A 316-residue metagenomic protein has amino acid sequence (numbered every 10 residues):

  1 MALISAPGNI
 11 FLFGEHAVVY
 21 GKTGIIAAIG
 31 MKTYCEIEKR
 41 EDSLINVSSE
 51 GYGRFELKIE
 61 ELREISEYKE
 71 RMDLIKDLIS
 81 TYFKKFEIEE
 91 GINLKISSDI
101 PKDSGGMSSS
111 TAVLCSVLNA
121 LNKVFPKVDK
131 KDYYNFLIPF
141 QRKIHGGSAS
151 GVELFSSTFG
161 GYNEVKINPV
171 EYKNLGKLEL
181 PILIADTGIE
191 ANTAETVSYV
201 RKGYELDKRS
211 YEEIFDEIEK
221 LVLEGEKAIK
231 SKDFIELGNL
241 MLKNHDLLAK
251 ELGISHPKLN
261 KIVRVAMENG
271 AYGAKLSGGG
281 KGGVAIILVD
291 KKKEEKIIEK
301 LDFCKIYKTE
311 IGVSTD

Functional and structural regions predicted by a protein language model:
A2-F13, V18, I26, Y34-K84 (+5 more regions): C-terminal nucleotide
I92-I100, N135-P139: Short, glycine/charge-rich beta-strand/loop segments that flank catalytic centers and engage negatively charged groups
S98-S104, Y272-A274: Short pre-catalytic strand/loop immediately N-terminal to key active-site residues, enriched for Gly-Thr
G106-K130: DPxDG-like acidic metal-binding loop motif
G280-G282: Glycine-rich nucleotide-binding loop
